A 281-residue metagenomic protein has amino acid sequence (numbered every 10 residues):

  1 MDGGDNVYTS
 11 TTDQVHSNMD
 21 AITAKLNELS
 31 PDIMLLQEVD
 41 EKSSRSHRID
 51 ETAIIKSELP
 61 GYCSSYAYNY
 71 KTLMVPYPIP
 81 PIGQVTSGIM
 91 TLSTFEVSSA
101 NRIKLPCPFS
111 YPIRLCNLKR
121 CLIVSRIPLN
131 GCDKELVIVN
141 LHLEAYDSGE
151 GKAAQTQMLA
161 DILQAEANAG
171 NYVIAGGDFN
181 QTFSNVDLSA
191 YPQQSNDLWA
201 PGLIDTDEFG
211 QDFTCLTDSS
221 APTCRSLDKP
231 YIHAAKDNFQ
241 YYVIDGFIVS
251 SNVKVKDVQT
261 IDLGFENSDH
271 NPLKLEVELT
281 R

Functional and structural regions predicted by a protein language model:
M1, A21-R48, L92, S125-I127 (+4 more regions): Active-site beta-strand/loop signature of hydrolases that rely on acidic residues for catalysis
M1-T9, N101-I103, V124, K134-A145: Active-site-proximal beta-strand elements of phosphoester/diester hydrolases
M1-Y62, Y66-Y77, P81-T86, T280-R281: N-terminal, active-site-proximal structural segment of metallo-dependent hydrolase catalytic domains
D5-T11, V39-E41, P106-L115, L141-E150: Surface-exposed cleft-lining segments at the edges of enzyme active sites
V39-S43, N69-L73, E96-S98, C107-P108 (+4 more regions): Solvent-exposed loop/turn segments at secondary-structure junctions within structured extracellular/periplasmic domains
S57-P60, Q84-A100, I127-P128, F239-K254 (+1 more regions): Conserved beta strand-loop-helix elements of the APE1-like EEP
T72-L136: A well-ordered secondary-structure block
D147-N252: Metal-dependent phosphoesterases centered on the DNase I-like endonuclease/exonuclease/phosphatase
